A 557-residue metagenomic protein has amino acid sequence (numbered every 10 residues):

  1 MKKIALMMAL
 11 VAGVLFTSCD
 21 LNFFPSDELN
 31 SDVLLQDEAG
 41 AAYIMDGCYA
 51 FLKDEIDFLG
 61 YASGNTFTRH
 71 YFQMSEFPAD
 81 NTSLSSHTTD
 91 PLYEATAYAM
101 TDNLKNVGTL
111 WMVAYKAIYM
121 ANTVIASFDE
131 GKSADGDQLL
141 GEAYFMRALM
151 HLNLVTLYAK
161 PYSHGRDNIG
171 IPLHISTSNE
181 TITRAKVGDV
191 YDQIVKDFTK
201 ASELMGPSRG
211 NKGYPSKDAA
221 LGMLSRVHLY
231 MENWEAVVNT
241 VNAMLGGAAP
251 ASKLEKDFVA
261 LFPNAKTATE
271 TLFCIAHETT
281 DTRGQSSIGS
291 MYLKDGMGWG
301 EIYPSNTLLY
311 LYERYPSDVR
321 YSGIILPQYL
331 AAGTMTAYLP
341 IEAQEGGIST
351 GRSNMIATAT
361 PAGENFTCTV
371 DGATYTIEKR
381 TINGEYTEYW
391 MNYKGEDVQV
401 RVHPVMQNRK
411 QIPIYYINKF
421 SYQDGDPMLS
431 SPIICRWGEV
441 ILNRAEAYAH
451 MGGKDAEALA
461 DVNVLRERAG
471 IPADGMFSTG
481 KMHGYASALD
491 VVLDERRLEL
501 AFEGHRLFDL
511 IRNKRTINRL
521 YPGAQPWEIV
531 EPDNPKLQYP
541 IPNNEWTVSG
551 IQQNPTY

Functional and structural regions predicted by a protein language model:
I4, C19-Y71, A473, R519-Y557: Membrane-proximal, proline-rich intrinsically disordered regions
S31-D32, G60-D80, P161-D167, N211-G289 (+1 more regions): Short, surface-exposed recognition loops and adjoining beta-strand edges that mediate ligand/DNA contacts, enriched
S85-L157, A185, S202-S208, L339 (+1 more regions): Conserved, well-structured interaction surfaces
W234, K454-D455: TPR-repeat structural position
V238-I433, W437, P472, L489 (+6 more regions): Hydrophobic-face positions in mid-chain alpha helices that act as interaction patches
